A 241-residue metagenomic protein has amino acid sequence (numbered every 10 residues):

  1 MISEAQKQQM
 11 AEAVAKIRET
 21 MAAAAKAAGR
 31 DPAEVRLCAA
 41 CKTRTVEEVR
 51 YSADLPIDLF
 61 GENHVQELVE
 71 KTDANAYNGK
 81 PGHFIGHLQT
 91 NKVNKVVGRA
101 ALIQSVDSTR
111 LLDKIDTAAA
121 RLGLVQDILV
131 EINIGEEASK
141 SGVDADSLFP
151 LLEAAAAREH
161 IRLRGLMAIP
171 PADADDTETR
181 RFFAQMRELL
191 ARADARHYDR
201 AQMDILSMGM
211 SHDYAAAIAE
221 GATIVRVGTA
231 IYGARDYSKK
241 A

Functional and structural regions predicted by a protein language model:
M1-H212, E220, Y232: Conserved alpha/beta-domain cores
A222-K240: Gly/Pro- and small hydrophobic-enriched strand-loop and loop-to-helix capping segments that sit at the rims
